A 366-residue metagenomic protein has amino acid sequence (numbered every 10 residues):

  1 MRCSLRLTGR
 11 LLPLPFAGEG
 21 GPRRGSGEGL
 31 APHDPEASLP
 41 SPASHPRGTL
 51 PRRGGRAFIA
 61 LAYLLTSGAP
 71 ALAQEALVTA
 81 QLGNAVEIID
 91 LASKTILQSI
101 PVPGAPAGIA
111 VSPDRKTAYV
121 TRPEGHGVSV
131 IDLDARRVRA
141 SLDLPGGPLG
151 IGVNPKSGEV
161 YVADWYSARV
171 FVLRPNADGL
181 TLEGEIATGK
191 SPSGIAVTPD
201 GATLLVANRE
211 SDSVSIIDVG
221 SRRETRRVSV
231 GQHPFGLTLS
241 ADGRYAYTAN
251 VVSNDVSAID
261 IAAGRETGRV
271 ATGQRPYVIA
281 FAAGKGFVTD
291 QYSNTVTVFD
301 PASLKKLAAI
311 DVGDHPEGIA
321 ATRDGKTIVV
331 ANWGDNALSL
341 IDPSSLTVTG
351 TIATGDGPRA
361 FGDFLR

Functional and structural regions predicted by a protein language model:
M1, P32-P35, I59: Non-collagenous extracellular segments in proteins that contain
C3-L7, L11, P15-F16, P42 (+3 more regions): Predominantly soluble domains enriched in secretory-pathway, periplasmic, or organellar proteins
G9, G18-A37, A43-P46, L50: Compositionally biased, low-complexity flexible segments
